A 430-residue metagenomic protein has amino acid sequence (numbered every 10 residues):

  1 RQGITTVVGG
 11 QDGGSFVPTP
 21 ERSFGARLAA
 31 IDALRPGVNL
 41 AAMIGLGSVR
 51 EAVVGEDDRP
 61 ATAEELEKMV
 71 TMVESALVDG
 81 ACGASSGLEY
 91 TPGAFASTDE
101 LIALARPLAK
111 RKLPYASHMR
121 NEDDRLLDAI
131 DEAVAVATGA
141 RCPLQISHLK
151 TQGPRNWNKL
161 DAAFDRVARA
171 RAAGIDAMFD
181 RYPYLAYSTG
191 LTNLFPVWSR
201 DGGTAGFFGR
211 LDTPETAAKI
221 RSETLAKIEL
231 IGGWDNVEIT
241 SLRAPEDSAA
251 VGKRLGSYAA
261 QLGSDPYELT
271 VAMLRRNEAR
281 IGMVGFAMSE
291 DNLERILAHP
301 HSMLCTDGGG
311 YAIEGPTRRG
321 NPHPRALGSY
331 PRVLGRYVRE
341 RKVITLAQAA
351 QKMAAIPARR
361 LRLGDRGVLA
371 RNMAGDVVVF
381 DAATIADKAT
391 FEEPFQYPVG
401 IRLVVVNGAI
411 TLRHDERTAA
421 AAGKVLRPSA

Functional and structural regions predicted by a protein language model:
R1-A30: Metal-associated gating/positioning segment near the N- to mid-region
G3, L40, G80, H118 (+8 more regions): Divalent metal-coordination and catalytic microenvironments
T6-G9, S85, A116-S117, Q145-S147: Short hydrophobic alpha-helical runs that function as membrane-insertion/retention elements
D12-G14, G87-E89, M119-N121, L149 (+2 more regions): Short, ordered loop/turn segments at secondary-structure junctions
M43-S48, A52-A63, M69-Y90, A135-T138 (+2 more regions): Active-site neighborhoods of metal-dependent hydrolases
S75-A133: Divalent metal-binding pocket/active-site signature
R280-A287, N292-L293, R341-Q351, A358-F395: Acidic, glycine-enriched loop/beta-strand segments at the rims of small-molecule binding/catalytic pockets
R295-H301, D307, Y311-A312, V378-K424: C-terminal cap of metal-dependent C-N hydrolases
